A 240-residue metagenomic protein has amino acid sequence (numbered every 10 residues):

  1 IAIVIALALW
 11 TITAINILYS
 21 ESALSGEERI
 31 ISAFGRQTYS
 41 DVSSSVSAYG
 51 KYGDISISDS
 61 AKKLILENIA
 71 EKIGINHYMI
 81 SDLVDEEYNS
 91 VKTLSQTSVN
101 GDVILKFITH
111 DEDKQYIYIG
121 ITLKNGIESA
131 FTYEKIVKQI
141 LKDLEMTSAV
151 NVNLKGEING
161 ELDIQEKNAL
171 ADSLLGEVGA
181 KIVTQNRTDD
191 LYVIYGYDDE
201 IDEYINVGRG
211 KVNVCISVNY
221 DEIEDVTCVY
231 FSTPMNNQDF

Functional and structural regions predicted by a protein language model:
I1-G101: N-terminal leader/presequence regions that precede the main folded/catalytic core
I3, A8-A33, E112, F131-E134 (+4 more regions): Soluble, non-membrane globular domain cores that form compact, hydrophobic packing and curved binding surfaces
V42-K51, K114-L123, T227-M235: Short, hydrophobic/proline-enriched secondary-structure or compact coil segments at domain edges
G53, T97-V99, D111, T122-G126 (+2 more regions): Short, flexible beta-strand-to-coil junctions
I57-L64, S129-A130, L162-A169: Short, conserved charged micro-motifs
E67-D163: Extracytoplasmic beta-rich ectodomain segments of secreted or membrane-anchored proteins
I158-G210: Intrinsically disordered, low-complexity segments enriched in Gly and acidic/Ser/Thr residues that form flexible
D202-F240: A cross-kingdom marker for long, charged
